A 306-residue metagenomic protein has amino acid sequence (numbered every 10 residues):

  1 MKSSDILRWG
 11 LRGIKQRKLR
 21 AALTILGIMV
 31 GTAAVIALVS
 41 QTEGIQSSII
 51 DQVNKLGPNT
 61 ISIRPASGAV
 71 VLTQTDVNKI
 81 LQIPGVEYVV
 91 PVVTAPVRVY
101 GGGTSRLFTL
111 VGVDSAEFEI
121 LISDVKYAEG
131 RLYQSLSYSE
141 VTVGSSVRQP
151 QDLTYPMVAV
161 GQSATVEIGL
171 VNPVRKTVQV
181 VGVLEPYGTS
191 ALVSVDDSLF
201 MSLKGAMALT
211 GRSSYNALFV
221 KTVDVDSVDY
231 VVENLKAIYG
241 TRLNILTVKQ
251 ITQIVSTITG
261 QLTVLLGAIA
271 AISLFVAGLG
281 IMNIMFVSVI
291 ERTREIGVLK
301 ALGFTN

Functional and structural regions predicted by a protein language model:
M1-A33: N-terminal Sec/SRP start-transfer signal
I6, R17, L279-N306: Interfacial "coupling" helices/loops that link adjacent transmembrane helices in transporter permeases
L11, K15, Q46, I50 (+2 more regions): Alpha-helical membrane-interface segments at transmembrane helix boundaries
I25-I28, T263-N283: Internal alpha-helical transmembrane segments of multipass membrane proteins, especially hydrophobic lipid-embedded
G31-T42, N244, L274-G278, M282: Alpha-helical transmembrane segments
L38-T109, A116-E117, R131-L132, L136-S137 (+3 more regions): Hydrophobic, regular-secondary-structure patches
A69-L72, I83, P156, T165-L266: Mechanotransmission and gating elements of multispan inner-membrane complexes involved in transport and envelope
V93, G103-G205: Hydrophobic secondary-structure segments that place a key small or acidic residue at a functional site
